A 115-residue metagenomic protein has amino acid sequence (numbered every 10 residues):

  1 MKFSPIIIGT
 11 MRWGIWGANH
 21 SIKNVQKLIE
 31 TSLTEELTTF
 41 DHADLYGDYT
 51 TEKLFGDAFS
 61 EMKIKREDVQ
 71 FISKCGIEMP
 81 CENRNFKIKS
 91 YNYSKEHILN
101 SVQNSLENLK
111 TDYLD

Functional and structural regions predicted by a protein language model:
M1-Q70: N-terminal binding-site loop/beta-alpha segment at the start of enzyme catalytic domains that lines or forms
P5-G9, C81-R84, D115: A short alpha-helix capping/helix-coil boundary motif
W13, C75-I77, N104: Short glycine-enriched loops at secondary-structure junctions
T34, N85-D115: Glycine/proline-rich, positively charged, aromatic-decorated active-site loop/lid region on the catalytic face
M62-K95: Structural motif corresponding to the early beta-alpha repeats
